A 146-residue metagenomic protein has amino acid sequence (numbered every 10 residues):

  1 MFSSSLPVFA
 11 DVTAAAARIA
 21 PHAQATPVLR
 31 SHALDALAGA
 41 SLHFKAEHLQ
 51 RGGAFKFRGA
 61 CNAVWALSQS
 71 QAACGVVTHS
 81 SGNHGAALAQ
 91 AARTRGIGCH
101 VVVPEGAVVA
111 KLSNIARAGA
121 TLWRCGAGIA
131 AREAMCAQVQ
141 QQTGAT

Functional and structural regions predicted by a protein language model:
M1-T146: PLP-dependent amino-acid enzyme catalytic core
